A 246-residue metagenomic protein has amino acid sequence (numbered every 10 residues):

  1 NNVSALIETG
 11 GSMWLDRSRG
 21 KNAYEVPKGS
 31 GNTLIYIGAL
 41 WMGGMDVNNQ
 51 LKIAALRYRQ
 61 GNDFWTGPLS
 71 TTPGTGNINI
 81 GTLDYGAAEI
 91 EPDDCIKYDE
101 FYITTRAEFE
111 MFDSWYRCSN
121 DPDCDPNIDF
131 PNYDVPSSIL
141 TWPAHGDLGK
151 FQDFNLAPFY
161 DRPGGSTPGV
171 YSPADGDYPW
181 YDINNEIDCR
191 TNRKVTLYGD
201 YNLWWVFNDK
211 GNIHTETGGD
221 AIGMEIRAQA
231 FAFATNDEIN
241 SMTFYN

Functional and structural regions predicted by a protein language model:
N1-N246: A long-range scaffold signal marking pre-active-site subdomains of enzyme folds
